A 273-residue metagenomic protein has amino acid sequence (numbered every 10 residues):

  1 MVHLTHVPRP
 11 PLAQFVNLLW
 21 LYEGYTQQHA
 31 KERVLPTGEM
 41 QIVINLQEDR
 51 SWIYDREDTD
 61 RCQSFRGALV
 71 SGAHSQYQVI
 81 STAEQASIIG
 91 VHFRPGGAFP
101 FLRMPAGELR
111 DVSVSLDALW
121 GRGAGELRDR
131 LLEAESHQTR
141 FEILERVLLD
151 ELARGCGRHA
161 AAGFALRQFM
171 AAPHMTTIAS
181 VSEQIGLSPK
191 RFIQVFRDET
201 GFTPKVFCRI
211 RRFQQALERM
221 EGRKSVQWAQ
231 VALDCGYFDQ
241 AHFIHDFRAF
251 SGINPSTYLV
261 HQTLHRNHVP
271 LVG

Functional and structural regions predicted by a protein language model:
M1-P189, E199-T203, E218-G222, Q227-F238 (+1 more regions): Alpha-helical bundle regulatory/interaction domains
F196, C208, D246-R248, L259: DNA major-groove recognition helix of helix-turn-helix
